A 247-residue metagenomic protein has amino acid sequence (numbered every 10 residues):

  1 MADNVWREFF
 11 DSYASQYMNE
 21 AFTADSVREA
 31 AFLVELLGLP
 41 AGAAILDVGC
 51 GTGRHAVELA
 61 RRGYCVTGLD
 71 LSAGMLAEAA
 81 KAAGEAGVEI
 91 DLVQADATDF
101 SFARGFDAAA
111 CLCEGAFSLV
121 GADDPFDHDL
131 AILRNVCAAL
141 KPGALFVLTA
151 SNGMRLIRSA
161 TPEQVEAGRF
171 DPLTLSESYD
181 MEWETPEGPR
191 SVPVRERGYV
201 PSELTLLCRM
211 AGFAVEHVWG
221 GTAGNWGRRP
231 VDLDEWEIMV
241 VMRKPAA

Functional and structural regions predicted by a protein language model:
M1-A43: Conserved class I S-adenosyl-L-methionine
G49-G53: Class I SAM-dependent methyltransferase "Motif I" SAM/SAH-binding loop
A56-D99: Class I SAM-dependent methyltransferase SAM/SAH-binding core
T98-A108: A short acidic, Gly/Pro-enriched loop at the edge of an enzyme's catalytic core that lines a small-molecule cofactor
D107-D127: A short SAM/SAH-binding and catalytic strip from SAM-dependent methyltransferases
D127-P142: A short glycine-rich, Lys/Arg-flanked "PGG" loop and its adjoining helix->strand segment in the class I
G143-L207: SAM-dependent methyltransferase
E203, L207-A247: C-terminal lobe and adjacent flexible extensions of AdoMet/dcAdoMet transferase-like proteins
